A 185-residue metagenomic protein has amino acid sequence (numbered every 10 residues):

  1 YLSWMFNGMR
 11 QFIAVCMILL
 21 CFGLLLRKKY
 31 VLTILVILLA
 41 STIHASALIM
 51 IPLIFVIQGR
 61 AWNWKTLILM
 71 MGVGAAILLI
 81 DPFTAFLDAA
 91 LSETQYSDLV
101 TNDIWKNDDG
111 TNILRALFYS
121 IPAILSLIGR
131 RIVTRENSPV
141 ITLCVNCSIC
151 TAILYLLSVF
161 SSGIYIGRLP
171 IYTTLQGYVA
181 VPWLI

Functional and structural regions predicted by a protein language model:
Y1-W4, L32-V56: Membrane-interface alpha helices of multi-pass inner-membrane proteins
W4, L20, L78-P82, A152 (+1 more regions): Transmembrane alpha-helix boundary/anchor motif
M5-F12: Short acidic/glycine- and proline-prone juxtamembrane loop motifs at membrane-interface regions of multi-pass membrane
I13-C16, S46-A47, Q176-V179: Residue-level signal for the membrane-embedded core of alpha-helical transmembrane segments, especially mid-helix
I18-V31: Membrane-interface transmembrane helices that cradle and orient dolichyl/undecaprenyl
Q58-I171: Alpha-helical transmembrane segments and terminal signal-anchor/GPI-anchor hydrophobic tails, characterized by long
Y165-W183: Hydrophobic/aromatic-rich transmembrane helices and adjacent perimembrane loops
